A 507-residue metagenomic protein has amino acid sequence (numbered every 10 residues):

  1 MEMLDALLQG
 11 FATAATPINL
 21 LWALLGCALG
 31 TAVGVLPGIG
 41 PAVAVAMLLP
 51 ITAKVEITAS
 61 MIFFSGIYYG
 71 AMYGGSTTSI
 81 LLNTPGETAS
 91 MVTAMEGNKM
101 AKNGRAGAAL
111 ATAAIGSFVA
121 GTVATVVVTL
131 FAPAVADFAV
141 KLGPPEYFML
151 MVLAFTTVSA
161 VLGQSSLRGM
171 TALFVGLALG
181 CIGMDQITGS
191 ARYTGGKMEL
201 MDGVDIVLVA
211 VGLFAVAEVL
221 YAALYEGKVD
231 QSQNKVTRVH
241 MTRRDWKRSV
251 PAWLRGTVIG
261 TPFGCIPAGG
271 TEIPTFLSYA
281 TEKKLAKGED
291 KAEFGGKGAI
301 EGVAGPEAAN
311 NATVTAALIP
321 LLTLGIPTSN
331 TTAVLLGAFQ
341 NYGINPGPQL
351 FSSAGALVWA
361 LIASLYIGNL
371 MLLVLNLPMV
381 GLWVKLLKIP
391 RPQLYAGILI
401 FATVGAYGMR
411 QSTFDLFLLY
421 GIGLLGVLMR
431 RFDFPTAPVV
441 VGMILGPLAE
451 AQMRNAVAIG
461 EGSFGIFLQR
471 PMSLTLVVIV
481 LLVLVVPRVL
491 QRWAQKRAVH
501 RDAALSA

Functional and structural regions predicted by a protein language model:
M1-S60, P133, D137-V140, A191-A299 (+6 more regions): Helix-loop-helix hairpins and the membrane-proximal interhelical loops of multi-pass alpha-helical transport proteins
C27-P41, G70-N83, V158-G163, V258-P267 (+3 more regions): Transmembrane alpha-helix interface/packing and boundary motifs in multi-pass membrane proteins, characterized by
T31, M47-P50, F64-M72, A113-F118 (+13 more regions): Transmembrane helix-bundle signature of multi-pass membrane transporters/permeases
V33-A42, I80-M91, V123-V127, F263-I273 (+4 more regions): Short helix-coil transition sites and intra-membrane helix breaks within transmembrane domains of multi-pass
P41-P50, F64, S79-K99, L130 (+7 more regions): Re-entrant/interfacial helical elements at transmembrane boundaries that shape and gate the permeation pathway
T58-I62, K99-G116, G288-V303, N330-A333 (+1 more regions): Membrane-interface alpha-helices at helix entry/exit sites of multi-pass transporters
Y68-S79, G86, G298-L324, T328 (+2 more regions): A structural-propensity feature for long, helix-poor, extended segments
A111-G227, N341-R492: Membrane-embedded alpha-helical modules
